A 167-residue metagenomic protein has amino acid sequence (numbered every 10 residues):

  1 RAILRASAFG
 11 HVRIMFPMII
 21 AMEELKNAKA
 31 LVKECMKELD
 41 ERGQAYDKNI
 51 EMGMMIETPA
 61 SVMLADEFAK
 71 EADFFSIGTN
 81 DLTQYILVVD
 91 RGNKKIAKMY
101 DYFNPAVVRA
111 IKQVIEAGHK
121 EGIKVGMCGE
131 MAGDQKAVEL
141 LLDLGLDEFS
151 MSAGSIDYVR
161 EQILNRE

Functional and structural regions predicted by a protein language model:
R1-E167: Conserved alpha/beta-domain cores
